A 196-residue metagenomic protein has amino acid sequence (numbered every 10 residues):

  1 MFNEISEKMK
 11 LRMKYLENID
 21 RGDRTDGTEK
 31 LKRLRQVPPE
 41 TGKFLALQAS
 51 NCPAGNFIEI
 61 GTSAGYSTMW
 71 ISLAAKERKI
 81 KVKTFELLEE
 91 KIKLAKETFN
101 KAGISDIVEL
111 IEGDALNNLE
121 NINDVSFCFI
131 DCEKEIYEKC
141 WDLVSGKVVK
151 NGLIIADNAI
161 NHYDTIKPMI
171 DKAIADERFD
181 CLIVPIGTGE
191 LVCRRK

Functional and structural regions predicted by a protein language model:
M1-F127, E135-I155, A159-K196: A short alpha-helical cap/connector motif
C132: Conserved NAD(P)H cofactor-binding loop of Rossmann-fold oxidoreductase domains
